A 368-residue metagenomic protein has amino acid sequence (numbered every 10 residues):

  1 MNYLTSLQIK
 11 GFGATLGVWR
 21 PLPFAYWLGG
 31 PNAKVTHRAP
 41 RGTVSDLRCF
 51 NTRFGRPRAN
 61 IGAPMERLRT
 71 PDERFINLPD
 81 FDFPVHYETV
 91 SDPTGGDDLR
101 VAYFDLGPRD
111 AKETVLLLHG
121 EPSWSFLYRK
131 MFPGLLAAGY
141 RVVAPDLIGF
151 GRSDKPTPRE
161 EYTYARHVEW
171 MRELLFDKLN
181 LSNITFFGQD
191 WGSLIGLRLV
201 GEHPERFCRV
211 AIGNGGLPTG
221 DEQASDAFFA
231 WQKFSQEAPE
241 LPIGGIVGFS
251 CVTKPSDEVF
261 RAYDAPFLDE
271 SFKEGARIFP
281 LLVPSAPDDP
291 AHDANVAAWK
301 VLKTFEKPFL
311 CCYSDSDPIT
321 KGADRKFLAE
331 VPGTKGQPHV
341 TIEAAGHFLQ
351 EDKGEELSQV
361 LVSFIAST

Functional and structural regions predicted by a protein language model:
N60-T89: An N-terminal hydrophobic leader/cap segment in hydrolases
M65, T219-F279, V283, P287-D293: Helix-rich cap/lid subdomain of alpha/beta-hydrolase
V90-L99, F104, R109, A137 (+2 more regions): Active-site loop/oxyanion-hole signature of alpha/beta-hydrolase fold enzymes
F104-R152, F327: Conserved HGGG/HGGXW glycine-rich cap/lid loop of the alpha/beta-hydrolase fold
S182-E222: Conserved hydrolase catalytic core segment
F309-A345: Conserved loop-alpha-helix segment in the C-terminal half of the alpha/beta-hydrolase fold that carries the catalytic
K335-T368: Catalytic active-site module of serine/aspartate enzymes centered on a nucleophile-bearing elbow/loop
